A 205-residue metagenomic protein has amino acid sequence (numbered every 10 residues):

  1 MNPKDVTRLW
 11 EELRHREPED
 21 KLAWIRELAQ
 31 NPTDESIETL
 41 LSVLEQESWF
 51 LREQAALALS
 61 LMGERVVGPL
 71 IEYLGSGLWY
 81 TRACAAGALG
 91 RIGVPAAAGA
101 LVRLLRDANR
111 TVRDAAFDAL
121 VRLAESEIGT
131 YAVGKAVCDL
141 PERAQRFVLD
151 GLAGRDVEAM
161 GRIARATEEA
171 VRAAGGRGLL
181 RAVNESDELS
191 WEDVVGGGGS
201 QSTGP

Functional and structural regions predicted by a protein language model:
M1, E11, P18-T33, S42-E45 (+8 more regions): Structural detector for internal amphipathic alpha-helices that build alpha-solenoid repeat scaffolds
P3-T7: Repeat-mediated protein-protein interaction surfaces in helical alpha-solenoids
